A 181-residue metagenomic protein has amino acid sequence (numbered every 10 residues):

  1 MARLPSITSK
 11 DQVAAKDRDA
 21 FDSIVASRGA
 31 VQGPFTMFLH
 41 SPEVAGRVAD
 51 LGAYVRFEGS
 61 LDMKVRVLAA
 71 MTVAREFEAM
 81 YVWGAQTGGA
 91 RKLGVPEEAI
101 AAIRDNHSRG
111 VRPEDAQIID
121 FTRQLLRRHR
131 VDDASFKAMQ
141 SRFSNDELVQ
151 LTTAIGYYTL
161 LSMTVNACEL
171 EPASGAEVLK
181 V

Functional and structural regions predicted by a protein language model:
M1-V181: Hydrophobic alpha-helical segments
